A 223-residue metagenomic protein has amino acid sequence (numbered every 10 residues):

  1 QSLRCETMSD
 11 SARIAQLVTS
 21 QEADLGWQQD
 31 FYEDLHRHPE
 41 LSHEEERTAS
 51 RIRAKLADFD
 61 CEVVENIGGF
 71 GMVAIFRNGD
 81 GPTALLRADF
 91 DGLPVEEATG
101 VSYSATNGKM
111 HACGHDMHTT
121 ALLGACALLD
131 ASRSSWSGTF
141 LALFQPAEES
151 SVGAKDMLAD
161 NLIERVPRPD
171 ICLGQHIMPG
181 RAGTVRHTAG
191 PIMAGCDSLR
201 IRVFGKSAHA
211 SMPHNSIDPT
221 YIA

Functional and structural regions predicted by a protein language model:
Q1-T7: Short, Lys/Arg-enriched N-terminal segments with co-localized hydrophobic residues within the first ~10-30 amino acids
C5, T119-L122, P213: Alpha-helical and His/Cys-centered functional microenvironments
S9-D10, E149: Short acidic alpha-helix initiation/capping motifs at coil-to-helix transition points, especially at protein N-termini
D10-A112, D116, T120-S137: Acidic/His- and Gly-rich active-site-bordering loop/insert found across diverse amide/peptide-bond hydrolases
L93-V95, G100-M110, D116-M117, S134-I222: Histidine/acidic-residue-rich, glycine-tolerant segments that coordinate divalent metal ions
